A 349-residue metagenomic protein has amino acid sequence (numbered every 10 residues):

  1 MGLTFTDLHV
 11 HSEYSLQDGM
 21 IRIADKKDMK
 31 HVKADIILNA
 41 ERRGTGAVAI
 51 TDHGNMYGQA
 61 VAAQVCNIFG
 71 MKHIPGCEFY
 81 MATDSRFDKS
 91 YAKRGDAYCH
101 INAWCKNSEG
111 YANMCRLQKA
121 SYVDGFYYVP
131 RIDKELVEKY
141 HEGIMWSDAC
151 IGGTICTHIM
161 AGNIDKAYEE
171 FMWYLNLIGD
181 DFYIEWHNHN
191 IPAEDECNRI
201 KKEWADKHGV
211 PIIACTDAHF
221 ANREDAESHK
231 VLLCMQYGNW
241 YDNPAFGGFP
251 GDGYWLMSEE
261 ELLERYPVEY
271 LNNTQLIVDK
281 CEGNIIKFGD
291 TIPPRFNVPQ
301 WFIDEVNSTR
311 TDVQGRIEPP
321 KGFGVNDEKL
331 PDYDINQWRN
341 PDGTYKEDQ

Functional and structural regions predicted by a protein language model:
M1-Y14, D18-V48, F69-M71, A82-N188 (+1 more regions): Conserved active-site carboxylates
L8, T51, C77, T216: Active-site flanking residues adjacent to catalytic metal/cofactor-binding acidic residues
A47-G54, N190, E194: Short glycine-rich phosphate-binding loop at a beta-alpha junction
G54, E78-Y80, N190, H219: Catalytic metal-binding/acid-base residues of hydrolase active sites
N55-V65, A193-R199: Active-site-adjacent beta->alpha loops and helix N-cap segments on the catalytic face of soluble alpha/beta enzymes
G70-H73, G209: Conserved catalytic core of nucleotide polymerization and phosphodiester-bond processing enzymes
V210-E224: Short acidic/histidine-rich active-site segments
